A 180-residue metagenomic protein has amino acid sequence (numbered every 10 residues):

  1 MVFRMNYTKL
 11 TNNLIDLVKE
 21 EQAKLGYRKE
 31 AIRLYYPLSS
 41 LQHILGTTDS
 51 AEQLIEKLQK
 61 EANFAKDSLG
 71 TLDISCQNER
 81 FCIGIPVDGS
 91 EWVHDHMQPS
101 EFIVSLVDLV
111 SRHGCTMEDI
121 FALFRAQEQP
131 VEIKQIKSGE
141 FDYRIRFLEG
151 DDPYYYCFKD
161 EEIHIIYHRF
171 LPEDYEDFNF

Functional and structural regions predicted by a protein language model:
M1-L25, Q98-P99: Short alpha-helical segments that sit at the start of domains
Y27-E30, I74-E79, K134-E140, E149 (+1 more regions): Short, ordered beta-strand-loop transition motifs
Y27-T47, F102-L109: Short glycine-rich, basic-tinged beta-strand/loop micro-motifs
I32, Q42-T71: Charge-enriched amphipathic alpha-helical scaffolds
F64-H96: Charged low-complexity interaction tracts in eukaryotic proteins
Q98-I133, F178-N179: Short helix/turn-capping signatures at newly exposed starts of structured segments
T116-Y156: A cross-family detector of function-defining hotspots
D151-F178: Intrinsically disordered, low-complexity regulatory segments enriched in Ser/Thr/Pro and charged residues
